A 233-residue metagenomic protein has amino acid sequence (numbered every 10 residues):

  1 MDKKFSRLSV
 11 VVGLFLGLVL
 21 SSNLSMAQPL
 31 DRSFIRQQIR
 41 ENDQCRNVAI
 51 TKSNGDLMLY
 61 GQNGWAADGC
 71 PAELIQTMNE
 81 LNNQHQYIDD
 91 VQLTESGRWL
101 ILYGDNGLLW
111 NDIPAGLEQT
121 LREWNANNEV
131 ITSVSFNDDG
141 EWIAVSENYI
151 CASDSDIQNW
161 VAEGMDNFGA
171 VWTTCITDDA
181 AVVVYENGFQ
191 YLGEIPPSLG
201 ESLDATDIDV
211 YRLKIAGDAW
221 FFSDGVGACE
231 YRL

Functional and structural regions predicted by a protein language model:
M1-V12: Bacterial N-terminal signal peptides that target proteins for export
D2-K3, S22, L213: Generic cytosolic/nucleocytoplasmic N-terminal low-complexity/intrinsically disordered segments
V11-S21: Bacterial N-terminal signal peptides
N23-A27: Sec/Tat signal peptide C-region and signal peptidase I cleavage site
Q28-L233: Trp/Gly-enriched beta-strand/coil motifs that build multi-repeat beta-propeller-like domains and related W-rich binding
